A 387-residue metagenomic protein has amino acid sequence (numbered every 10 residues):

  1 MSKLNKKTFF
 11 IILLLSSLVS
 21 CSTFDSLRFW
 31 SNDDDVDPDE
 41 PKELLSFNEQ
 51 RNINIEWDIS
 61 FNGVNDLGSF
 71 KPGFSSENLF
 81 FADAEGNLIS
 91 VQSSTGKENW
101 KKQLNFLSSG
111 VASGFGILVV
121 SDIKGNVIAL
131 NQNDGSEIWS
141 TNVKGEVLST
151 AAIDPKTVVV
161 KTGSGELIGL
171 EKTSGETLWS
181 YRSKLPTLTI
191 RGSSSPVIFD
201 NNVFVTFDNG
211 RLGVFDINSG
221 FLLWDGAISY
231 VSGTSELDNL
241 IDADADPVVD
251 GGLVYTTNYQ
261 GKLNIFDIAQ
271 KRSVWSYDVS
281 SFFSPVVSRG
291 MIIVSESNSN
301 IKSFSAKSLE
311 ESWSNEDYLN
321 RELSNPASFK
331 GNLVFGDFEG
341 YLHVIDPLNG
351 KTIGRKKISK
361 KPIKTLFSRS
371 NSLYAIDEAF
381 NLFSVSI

Functional and structural regions predicted by a protein language model:
S2-F9: Bacterial N-terminal signal peptides that target proteins for export
D25-R28, D35-D39, N48-G73, E98-F115 (+6 more regions): Extracytoplasmic beta-rich repeat domains
D83-A84, D122-I123, T162-G163, F207-D208 (+4 more regions): Structural signature of WD-repeat beta-propellers
Q92-T95, N131-D134, E171-G175, D216-G220 (+4 more regions): Short loop/turn segments that connect beta-strands within beta-propeller blades
V294-K302, E310-V344: Loop/turn-rich, solvent-exposed surfaces of beta-rich toroidal or solenoidal domains
